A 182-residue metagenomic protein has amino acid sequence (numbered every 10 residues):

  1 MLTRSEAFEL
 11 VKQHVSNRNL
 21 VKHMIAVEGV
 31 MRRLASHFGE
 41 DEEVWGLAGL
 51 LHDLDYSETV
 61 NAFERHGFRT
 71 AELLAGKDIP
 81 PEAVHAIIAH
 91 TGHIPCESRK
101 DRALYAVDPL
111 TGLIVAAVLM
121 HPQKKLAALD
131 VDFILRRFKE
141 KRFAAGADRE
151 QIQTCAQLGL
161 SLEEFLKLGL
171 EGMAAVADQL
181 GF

Functional and structural regions predicted by a protein language model:
M1-N61: Acidic/His-rich, divalent-metal-binding segments that scaffold phosphate/diphosphate chemistry
F8, K12, I25-E28, R32 (+6 more regions): Predominant activation on well-ordered alpha-helical scaffold segments within soluble catalytic domains
Q13-N17, E97, G159: Active-site oxyanion-binding pockets that recognize sulfate/phosphate
V15, M31, A35-F38, K77 (+4 more regions): Structural signal for hydrophobic packing residues in well-ordered secondary-structure cores of soluble enzyme domains
N19, H23, A62, L126 (+2 more regions): Catalytic cores of large soluble enzymes that bind and process phosphate-bearing ligands
H23, A103-A106, G169: Amphipathic alpha-helix face/heptad-repeat signature
F38-F143: Divalent metal-dependent catalytic cores for phosphoryl transfer on phosphate-bearing substrates
F133-F182: A structured, mid-to-C-terminal "fold-capping" secondary-structure block
